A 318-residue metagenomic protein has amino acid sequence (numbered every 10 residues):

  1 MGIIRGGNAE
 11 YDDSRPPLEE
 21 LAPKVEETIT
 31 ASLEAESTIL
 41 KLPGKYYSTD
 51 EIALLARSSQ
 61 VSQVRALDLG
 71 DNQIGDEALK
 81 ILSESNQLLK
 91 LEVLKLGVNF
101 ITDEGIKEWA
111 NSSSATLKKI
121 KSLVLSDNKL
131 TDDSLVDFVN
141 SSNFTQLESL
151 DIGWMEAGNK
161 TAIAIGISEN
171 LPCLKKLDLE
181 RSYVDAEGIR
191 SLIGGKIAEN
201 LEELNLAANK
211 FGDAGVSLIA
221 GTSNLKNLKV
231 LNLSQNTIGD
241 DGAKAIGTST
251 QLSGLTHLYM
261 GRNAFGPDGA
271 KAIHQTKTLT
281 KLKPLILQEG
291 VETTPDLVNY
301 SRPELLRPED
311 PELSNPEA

Functional and structural regions predicted by a protein language model:
G2-K80, G97-D103: LRR N-terminal entry segment and analogous cap-like coil->beta motifs
G2-R15, E187, D213-A214, T237-D241 (+1 more regions): C-terminal capping region of solenoid repeat domains
I3-I4, V61-V64, G75, L89-L91 (+11 more regions): Short loop/beta submotifs within extracellular cysteine-rich repeat domains
E20-P23, Y46-A53, Q73-K80, F100-K107 (+7 more regions): Short, solvent-exposed loop/turn at the beta-strand->alpha-helix junction within individual leucine-rich repeat
E26-A35, A53-S62, I81-L89, W109-K118 (+6 more regions): Leucine-rich repeat
L40-L42, L67-L69, L91-L96, I120-L125 (+6 more regions): Conserved hydrophobic beta-strand positions in leucine-rich repeat
L117-I197, E202-E203: Solenoidal tandem-repeat scaffolds enriched in leucines and small polar residues
